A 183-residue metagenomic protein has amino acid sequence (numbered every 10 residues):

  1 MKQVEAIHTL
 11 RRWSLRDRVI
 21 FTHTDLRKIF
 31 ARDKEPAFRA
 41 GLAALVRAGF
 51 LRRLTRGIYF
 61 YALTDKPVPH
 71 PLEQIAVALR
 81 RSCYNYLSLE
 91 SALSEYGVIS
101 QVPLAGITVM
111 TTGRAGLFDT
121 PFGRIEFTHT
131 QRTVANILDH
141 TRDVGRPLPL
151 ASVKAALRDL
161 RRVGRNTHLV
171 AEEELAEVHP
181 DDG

Functional and structural regions predicted by a protein language model:
M1-T9, A176-G183: Surface segments flanking catalytic/ligand-binding clefts of nucleic-acid enzymes
K2-R80: Short beta-edge/loop segments at beta->alpha junctions of small alpha/beta modules that act as binding/recognition
A62-G183: Nucleic-acid-binding surface
